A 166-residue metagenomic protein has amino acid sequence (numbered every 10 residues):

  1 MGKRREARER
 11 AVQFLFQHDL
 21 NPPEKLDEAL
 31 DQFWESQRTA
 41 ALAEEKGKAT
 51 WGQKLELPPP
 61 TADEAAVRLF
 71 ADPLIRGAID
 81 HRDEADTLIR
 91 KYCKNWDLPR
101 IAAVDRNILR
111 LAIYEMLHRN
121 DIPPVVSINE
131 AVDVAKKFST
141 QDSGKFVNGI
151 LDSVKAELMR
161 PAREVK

Functional and structural regions predicted by a protein language model:
M1-K166: N-terminal interaction/assembly modules
